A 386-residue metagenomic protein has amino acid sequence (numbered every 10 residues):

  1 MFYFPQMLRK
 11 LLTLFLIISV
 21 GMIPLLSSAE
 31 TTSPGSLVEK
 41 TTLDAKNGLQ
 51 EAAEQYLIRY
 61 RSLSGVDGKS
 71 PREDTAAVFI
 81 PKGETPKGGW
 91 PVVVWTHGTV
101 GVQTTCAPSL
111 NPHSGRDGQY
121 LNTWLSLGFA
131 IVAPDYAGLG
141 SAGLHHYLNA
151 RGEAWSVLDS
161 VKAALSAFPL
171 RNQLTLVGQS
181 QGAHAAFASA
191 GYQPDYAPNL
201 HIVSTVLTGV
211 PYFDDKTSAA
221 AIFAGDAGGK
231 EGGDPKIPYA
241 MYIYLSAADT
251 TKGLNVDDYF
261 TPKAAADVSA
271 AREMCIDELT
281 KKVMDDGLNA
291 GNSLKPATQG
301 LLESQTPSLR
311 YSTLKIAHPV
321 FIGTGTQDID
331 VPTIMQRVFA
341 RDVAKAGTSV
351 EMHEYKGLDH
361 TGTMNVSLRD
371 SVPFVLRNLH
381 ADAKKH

Functional and structural regions predicted by a protein language model:
S27-T85, A344: Catalytic-loop region of hydrolases
A77, G88-V100: Short beta-strand element of the alpha/beta-hydrolase
K82-G89, K162-Q179, A197-H201: Gly/Ser-rich "nucleophile elbow"/oxyanion-hole loop immediately N-terminal to the catalytic nucleophile in hydrolases
Y147-F168: Alpha/beta-hydrolase active-site loop
G178-G182, A186: Gly/Ala-rich beta-loop-alpha elbow adjacent to hydrolase catalytic centers
T208-T313: Accessory cap/linker subdomain of secreted extracellular hydrolases
A297, L301-Q305, D330, R337-H386: C-terminal catalytic histidine-bearing segment of alpha/beta-hydrolase fold enzymes
I316, F321-T324, D328: Short beta-strand/loop motif that positions the catalytic acidic residue of the alpha/beta-hydrolase fold
